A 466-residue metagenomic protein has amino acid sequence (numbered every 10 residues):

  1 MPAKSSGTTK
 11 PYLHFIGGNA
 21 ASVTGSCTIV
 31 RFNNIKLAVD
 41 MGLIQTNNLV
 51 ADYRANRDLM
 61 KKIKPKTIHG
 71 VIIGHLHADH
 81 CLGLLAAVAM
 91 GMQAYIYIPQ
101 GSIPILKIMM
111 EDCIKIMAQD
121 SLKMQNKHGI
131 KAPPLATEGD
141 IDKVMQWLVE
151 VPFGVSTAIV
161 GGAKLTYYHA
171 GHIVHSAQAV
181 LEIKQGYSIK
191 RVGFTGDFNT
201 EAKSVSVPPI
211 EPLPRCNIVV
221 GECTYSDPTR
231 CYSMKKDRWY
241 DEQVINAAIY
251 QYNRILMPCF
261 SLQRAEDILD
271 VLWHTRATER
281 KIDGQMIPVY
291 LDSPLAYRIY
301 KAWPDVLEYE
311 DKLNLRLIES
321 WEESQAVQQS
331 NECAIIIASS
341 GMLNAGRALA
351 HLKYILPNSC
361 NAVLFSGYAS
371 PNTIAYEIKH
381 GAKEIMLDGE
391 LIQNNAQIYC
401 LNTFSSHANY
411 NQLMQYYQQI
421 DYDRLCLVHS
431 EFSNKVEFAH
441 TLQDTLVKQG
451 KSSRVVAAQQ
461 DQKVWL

Functional and structural regions predicted by a protein language model:
P2-K66, V149-V207, V327-Q328, G346-R347 (+2 more regions): Core dinuclear metal-dependent hydrolase active-site scaffold
A20-G25, F32-A94, I98-Q146, T200-P208 (+3 more regions): Pre-active-site segment of Zn-dependent metallo-hydrolases
V39-M41, I68-H77, L84, I96-P99 (+11 more regions): Active-site neighborhood of phospho(di)ester-bond hydrolases with catalytic His/Asp-centered motifs
M110-I173, D305-E332: Metallo-beta-lactamase
A118-L122, K127, Y300-R316, N372-A396: Acidic, Ser/Thr-rich peripheral helices and adjacent loops at domain boundaries
E201-L291, A362-V363, G367, I385-S453: Cap/insert and terminal regions of metallo-dependent hydrolase folds
S233-D237, L313-Q325, G341-N344, K379-E384 (+1 more regions): A general structural motif
D241-T373, V428: Hard-cation-handling environments
